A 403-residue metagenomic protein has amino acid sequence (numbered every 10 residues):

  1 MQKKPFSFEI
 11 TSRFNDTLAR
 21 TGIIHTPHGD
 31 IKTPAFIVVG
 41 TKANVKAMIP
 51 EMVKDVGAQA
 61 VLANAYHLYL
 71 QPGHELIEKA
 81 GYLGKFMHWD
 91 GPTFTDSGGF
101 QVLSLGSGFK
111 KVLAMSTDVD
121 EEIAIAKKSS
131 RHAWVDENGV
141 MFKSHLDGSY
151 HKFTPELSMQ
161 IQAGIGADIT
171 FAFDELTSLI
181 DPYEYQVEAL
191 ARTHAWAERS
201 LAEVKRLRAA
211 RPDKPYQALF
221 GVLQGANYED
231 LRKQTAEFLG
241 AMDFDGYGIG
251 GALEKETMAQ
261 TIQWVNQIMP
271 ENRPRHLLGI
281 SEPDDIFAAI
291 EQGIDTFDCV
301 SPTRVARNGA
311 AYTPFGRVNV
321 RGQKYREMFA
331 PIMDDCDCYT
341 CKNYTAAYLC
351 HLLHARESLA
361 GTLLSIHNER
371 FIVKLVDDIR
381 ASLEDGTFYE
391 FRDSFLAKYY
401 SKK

Functional and structural regions predicted by a protein language model:
M1-I23, I31-A35, G40, N44-A47 (+2 more regions): C-terminal extensions of enzymes
M1-P212, Q323-R326: Non-catalytic, usually N-terminal nucleic-acid engagement modules in DNA/RNA processing proteins
G29, V61, D96, Q162 (+5 more regions): Conserved, mostly hydrophobic/aromatic
V38-V39, H67-L68, F100-Q101, T177-S178 (+5 more regions): Short, solvent-exposed loop/turn segments at secondary-structure junctions
L157, I161, E188-R199, Q234 (+3 more regions): A non-catalytic, amphipathic alpha-helix used as a structural packing/dimerization or gating element in enzyme scaffolds
S178-Y183, V187, D245-G250, S358-G361: Glycine- and acidic
A191, S200-E203, L207-A209, K214-I332 (+1 more regions): Glycine-rich phosphate/ribose-binding loops and adjacent secondary-structure elements that form binding surfaces
E198, A202-K205, Q267-P270, H354 (+2 more regions): Generic secondary-structure signature for well-ordered alpha-helical cores
